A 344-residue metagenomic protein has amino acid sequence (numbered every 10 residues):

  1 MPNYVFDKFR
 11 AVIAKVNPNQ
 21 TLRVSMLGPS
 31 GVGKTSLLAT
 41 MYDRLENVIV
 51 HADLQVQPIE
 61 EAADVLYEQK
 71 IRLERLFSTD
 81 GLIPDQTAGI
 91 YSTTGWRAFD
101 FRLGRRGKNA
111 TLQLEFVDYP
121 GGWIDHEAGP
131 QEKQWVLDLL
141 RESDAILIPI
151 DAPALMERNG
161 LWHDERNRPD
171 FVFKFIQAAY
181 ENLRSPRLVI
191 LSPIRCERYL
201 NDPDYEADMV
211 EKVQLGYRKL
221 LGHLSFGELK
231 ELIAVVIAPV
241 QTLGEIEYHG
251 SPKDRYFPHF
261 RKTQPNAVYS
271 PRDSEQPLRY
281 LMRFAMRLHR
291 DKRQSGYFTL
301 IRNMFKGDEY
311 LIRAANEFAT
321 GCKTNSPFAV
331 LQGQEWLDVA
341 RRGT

Functional and structural regions predicted by a protein language model:
P2-F116: Conserved G1/Walker A P-loop phosphate-binding module
V5-F9, V16-M26, E46, V50-H51 (+2 more regions): C-terminal non-catalytic interaction/localization modules
A14-N17, V136-L139, Y180-L183: Surface-exposed acidic, glycine-flexible loop patches that form ligand/cofactor-binding and adhesion interfaces
Q20, G33, R141-E142, S185: Residue-level preference for short coil/turn positions at secondary-structure junctions
G28-S30, L103-G107, P120-W123, E197 (+1 more regions): Short, flexible loop/turn elements at secondary-structure junctions
T87-L147, L155-L161, D170-K174: Switch II of P-loop NTPase G domains
E142-E317: Conserved GTP-binding G-domain of TRAFAC-class P-loop NTPases and closely related GTPase folds
